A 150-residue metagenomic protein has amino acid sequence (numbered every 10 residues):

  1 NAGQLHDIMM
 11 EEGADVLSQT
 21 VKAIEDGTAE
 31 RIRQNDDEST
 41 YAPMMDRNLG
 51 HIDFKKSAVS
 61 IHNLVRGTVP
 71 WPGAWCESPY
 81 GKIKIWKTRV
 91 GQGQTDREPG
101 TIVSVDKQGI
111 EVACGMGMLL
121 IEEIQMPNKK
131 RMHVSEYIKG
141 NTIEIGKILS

Functional and structural regions predicted by a protein language model:
N1-G91: Active-site-proximal loop/hinge segments within enzyme catalytic domains
F54-S150: An anion-binding loop in the catalytic cleft
